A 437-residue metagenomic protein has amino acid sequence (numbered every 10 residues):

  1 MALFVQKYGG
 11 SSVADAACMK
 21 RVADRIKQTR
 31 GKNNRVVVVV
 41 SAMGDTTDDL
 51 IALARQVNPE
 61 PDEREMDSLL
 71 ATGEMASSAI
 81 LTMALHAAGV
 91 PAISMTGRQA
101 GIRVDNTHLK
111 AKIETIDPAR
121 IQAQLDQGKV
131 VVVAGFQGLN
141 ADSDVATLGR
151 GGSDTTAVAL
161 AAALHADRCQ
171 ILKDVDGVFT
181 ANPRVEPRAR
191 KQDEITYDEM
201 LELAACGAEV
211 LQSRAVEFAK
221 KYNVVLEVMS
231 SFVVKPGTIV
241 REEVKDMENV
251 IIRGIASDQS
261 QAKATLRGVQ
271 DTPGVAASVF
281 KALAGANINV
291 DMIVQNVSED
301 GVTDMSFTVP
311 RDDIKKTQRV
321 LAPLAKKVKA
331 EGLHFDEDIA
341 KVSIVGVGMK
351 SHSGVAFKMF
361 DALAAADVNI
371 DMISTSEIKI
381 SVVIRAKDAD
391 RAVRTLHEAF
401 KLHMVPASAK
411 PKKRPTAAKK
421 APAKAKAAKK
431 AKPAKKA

Functional and structural regions predicted by a protein language model:
M1-V216, N296, I384-R385, M404 (+1 more regions): Nucleotide/pyrophosphate-binding catalytic subdomain
N34, V90, V224, I288 (+1 more regions): Short phosphate-binding/catalytic loops that engage adenosine nucleotides
M43, V175-G177, Y222-L226, S230-K235 (+4 more regions): Glycine-rich beta-alpha junction loops
R55, P59, V90, N223-E227 (+2 more regions): Non-catalytic alpha-helical coupling and interface elements of nucleotide-dependent molecular machines and regulators
V133-A134, D193, E202-S260: Phosphate/diphosphate-binding glycine-rich loops and adjacent basic-rich segments that engage nucleotide
R168-L172, L226-V228, D291, D371-M372: Short hydrophobic alpha-helical runs that function as membrane-insertion/retention elements
G237-A437: A conserved regulatory-domain signal marking ACT and ACT-like small-molecule sensing domains and adjacent regulatory
